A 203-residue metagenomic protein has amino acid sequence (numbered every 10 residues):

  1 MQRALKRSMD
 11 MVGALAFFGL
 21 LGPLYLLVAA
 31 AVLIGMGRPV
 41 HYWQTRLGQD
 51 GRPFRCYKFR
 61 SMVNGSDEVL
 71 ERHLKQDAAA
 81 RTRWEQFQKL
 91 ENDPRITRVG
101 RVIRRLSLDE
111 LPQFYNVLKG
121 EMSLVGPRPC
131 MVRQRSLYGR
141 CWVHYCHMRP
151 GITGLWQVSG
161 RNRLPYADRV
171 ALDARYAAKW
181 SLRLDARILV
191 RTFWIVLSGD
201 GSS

Functional and structural regions predicted by a protein language model:
M1-A4, E91, R95: Juxtamembrane loop-helix boundary motifs flanking transmembrane segments in multi-pass membrane proteins
M1-V69, L182-S203: A hydrophobic, helix-centered structural microdomain
K6-R7, W43-M62, R95, I103-R104 (+5 more regions): Short, cationic motifs built from Arg/Lys/His that form the positively charged side of catalytic pockets
M9-V12, P94-R95, V170-A174: Flexible glycine/proline-enriched surface loops and loop-helix/loop-strand junctions
L20, R95, S107-L108, L182: Amphipathic alpha-helical protein-protein interaction surfaces
P39, L90, R104-R105, L111-S203: Hydrophobic structural segments characteristic of membrane proteins
Y42-P94, T153-A171: Short, glycine-rich, amphipathic interfacial segments at transmembrane boundaries or analogous
